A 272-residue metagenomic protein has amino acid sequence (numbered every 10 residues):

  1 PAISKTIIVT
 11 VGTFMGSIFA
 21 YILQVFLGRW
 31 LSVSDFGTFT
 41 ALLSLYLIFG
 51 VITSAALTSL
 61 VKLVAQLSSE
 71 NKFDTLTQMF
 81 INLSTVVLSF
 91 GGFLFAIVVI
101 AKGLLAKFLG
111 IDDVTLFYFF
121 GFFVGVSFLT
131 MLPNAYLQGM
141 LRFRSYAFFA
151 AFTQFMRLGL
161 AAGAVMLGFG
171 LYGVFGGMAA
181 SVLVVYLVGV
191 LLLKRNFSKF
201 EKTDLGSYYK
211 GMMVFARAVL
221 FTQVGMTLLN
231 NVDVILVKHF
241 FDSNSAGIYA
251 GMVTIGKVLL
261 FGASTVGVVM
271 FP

Functional and structural regions predicted by a protein language model:
P1-A2, L171, L187-N230: Interhelical loop/hinge segments that connect adjacent transmembrane helices in multipass membrane
A2-V61, F95-V99, F123, L158 (+2 more regions): Signature of the first transmembrane helix
I3-G16, T75, F117-F123, L137-A162 (+1 more regions): Alpha-helical transmembrane segments of multi-pass membrane transporters/permeases
F14, I81-F108, Y118, G163-M166 (+1 more regions): Alpha-helical transmembrane segments of multi-pass membrane transport and lipid-handling proteins
F26, A135-G139, F143, G163-L167 (+3 more regions): C-terminal transmembrane helix end/exit motif
S54-E70, G139, L259-P272: Helix-loop junctions and terminal segments of transmembrane helices in multi-pass membrane transport/translocation
L88-G92, A96, I100, F108-P133 (+2 more regions): Alpha-helical transmembrane segments of multi-pass membrane proteins
Y118, F148-R195, V253-G256: Hydrophobic alpha-helical transmembrane segments
